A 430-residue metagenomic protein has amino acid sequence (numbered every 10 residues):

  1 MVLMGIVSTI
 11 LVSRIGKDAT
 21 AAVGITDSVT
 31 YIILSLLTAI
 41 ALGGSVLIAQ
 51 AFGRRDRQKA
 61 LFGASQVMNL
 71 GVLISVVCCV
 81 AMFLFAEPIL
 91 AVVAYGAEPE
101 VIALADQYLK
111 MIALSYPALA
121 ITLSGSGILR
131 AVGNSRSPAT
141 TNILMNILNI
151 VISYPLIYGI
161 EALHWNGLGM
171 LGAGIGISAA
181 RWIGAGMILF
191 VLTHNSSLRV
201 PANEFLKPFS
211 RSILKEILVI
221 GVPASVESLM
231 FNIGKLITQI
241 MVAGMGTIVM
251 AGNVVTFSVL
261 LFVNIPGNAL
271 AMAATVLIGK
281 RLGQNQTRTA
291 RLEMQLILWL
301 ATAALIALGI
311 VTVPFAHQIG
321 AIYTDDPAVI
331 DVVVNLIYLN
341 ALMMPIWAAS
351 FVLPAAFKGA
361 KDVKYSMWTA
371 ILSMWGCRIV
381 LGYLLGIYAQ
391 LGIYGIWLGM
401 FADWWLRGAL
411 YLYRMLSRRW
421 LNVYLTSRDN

Functional and structural regions predicted by a protein language model:
M1, G5, V12, L34-A41 (+17 more regions): Alpha-helical transmembrane segments and their lipid-water interface positions in multi-pass membrane proteins
M1-S8, M111, A180-G184, I188 (+3 more regions): Transmembrane helical elements of multi-pass membrane transporters/channels
V2-A21, L90-P99, P155-L168, L229-F262 (+4 more regions): Helix-terminus/linker motif at the lipid-water interface of multi-pass membrane proteins
I6-T9, T20-V80, L119-P138, G252-A316 (+1 more regions): Small-residue-rich hydrophobic transmembrane alpha-helices
T9-I10, V46, E87-P88, G127 (+13 more regions): Transmembrane alpha-helix boundary and packing residues in multipass membrane permease domains and related
K17-S28, A105, L109, G174 (+3 more regions): Small-residue hotspots at the loop-to-helix junctions and early N-terminal turns of transmembrane alpha-helices
A41, M111-R130, P138-N146, A173-L189 (+5 more regions): Short runs within selected transmembrane alpha-helices of multi-pass transporters and secretion channels
I48-S115, A162-V222, I278-M343, G386-N430: Short alpha-helical transmembrane segments in multi-pass integral membrane proteins
